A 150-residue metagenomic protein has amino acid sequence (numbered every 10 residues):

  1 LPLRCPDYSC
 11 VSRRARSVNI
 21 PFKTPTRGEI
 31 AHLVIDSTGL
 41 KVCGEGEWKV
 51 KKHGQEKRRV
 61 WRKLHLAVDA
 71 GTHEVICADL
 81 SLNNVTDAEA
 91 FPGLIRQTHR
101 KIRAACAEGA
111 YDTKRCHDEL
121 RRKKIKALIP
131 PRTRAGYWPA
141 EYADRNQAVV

Functional and structural regions predicted by a protein language model:
L1-E56, V68-T72, R121-I129: Active-site- or DNA-interface-adjacent structural scaffold in DNA-acting proteins
I30, K63, R100-I102, K124: A general structural motif
G44-E47, I76-L80, E89-G93, C116-D118 (+1 more regions): A short secondary-structure junction signal
K57-K63: Short, flexible loop/turn motifs enriched in small residues
R58, A78-R100, A104: Active-site beta-loop-alpha junctions of metal-dependent nucleic acid enzymes, especially the RNase H-like/DDE
H65-N83: A short, conserved beta-strand element enriched in hydrophobic/aromatic residues
A67, A78-D79, A104-E108, L128-P131: Short, conserved beta-strand edge motifs with alternating hydrophobic and charged residues
G109-V150: Helix-centered, glycine/charged polyanion-binding patches within enzymatic domains that contact phosphate-containing
